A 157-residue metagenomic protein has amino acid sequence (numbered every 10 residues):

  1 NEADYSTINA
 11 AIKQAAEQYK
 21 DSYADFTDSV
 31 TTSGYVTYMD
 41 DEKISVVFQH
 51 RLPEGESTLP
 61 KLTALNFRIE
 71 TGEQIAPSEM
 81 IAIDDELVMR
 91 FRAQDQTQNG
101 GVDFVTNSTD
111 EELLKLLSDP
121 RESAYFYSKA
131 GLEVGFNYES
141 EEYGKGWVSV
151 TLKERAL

Functional and structural regions predicted by a protein language model:
N1-L157: Compositionally biased intrinsically disordered regions enriched in Thr/Gly
